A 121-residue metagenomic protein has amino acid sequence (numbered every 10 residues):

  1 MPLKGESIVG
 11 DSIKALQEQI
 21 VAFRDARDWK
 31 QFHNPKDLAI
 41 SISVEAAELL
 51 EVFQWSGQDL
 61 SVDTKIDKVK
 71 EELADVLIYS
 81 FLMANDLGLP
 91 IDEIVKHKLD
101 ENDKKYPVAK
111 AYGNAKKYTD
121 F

Functional and structural regions predicted by a protein language model:
P2-L73, L77-F121: Flexible "arm" and connector segments at domain edges
